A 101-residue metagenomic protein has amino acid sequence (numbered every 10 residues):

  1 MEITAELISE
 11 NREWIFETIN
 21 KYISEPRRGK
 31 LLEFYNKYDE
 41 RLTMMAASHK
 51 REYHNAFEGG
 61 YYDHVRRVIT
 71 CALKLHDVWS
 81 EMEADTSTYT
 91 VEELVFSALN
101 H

Functional and structural regions predicted by a protein language model:
M1-N100: Acidic/His-rich, divalent-metal-binding segments that scaffold phosphate/diphosphate chemistry
